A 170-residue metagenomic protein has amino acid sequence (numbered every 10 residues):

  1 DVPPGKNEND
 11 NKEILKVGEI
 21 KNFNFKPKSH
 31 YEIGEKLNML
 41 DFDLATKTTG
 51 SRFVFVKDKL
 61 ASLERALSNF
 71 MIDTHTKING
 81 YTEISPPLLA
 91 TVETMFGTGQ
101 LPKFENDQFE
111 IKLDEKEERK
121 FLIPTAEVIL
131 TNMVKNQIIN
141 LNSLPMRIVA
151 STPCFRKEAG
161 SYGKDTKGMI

Functional and structural regions predicted by a protein language model:
D1-K21: N-terminal alpha-helical targeting/anchoring segments
V17-I170: TRNA-recognition modules of translation machinery and tRNA-sensing kinases, especially anticodon-binding
